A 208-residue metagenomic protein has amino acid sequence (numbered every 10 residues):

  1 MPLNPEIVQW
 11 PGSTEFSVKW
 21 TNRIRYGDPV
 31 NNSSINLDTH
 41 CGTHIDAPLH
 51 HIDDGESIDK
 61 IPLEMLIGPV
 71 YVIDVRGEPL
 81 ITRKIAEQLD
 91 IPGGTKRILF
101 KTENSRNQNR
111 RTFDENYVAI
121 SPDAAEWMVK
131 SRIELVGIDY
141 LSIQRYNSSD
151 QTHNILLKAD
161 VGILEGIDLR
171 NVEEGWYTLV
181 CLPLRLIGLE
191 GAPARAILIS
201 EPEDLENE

Functional and structural regions predicted by a protein language model:
M1-E208: Active-/binding-site microenvironments in catalytic and ligand-binding cores
